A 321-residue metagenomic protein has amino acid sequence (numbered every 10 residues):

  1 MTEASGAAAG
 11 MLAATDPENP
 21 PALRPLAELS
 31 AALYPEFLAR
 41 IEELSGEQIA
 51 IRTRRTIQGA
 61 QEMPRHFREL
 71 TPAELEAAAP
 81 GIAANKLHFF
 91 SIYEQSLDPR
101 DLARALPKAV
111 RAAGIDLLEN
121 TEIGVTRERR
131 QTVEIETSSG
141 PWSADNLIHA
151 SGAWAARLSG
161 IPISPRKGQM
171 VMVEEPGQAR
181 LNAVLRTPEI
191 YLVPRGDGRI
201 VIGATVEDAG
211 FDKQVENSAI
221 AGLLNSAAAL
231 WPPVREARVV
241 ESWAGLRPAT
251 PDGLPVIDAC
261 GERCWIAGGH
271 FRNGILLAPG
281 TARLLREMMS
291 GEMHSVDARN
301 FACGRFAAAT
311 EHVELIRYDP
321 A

Functional and structural regions predicted by a protein language model:
M1-A7: Glycine-rich FAD pyrophosphate-binding loop
A7, M63, I82-N85, R127-E134 (+3 more regions): A short, glycine/Asx- and small/polar-enriched loop/turn that sits immediately N-terminal to a beta-strand
G10-L12, E47-R52, P141-W142, N146 (+1 more regions): Active-site substrate-recognition segment that forms the wall of the catalytic cavity or substrate channel
G10-L87, S226-A228: Dinucleotide-binding Rossmann-like beta1-alpha1 core, especially the glycine-rich loop that anchors the ADP
L33, D101, A105, L277-L284: Short amphipathic alpha-helical face segments that pack within enzyme cores and frequently flank/anchor catalytic
G59, I123-T126, I135, Y191-P194 (+1 more regions): A structural signal for short hydrophobic beta-strand segments in well-ordered beta-sheet cores
F89-N146, A150: Helical element adjacent to the flavin cofactor pocket in flavoenzyme catalytic cores
E236-A321: C-terminal catalytic lobe of FAD-dependent flavoproteins
